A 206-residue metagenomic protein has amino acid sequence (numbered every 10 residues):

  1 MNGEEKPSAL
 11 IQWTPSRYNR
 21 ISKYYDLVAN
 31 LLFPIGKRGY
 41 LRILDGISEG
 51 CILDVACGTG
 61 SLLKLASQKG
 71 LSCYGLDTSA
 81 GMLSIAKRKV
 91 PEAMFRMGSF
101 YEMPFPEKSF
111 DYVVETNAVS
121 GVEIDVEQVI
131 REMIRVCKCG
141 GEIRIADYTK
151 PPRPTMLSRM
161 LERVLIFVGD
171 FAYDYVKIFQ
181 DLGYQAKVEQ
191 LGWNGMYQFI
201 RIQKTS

Functional and structural regions predicted by a protein language model:
N2-I47, S61, L157-E162: Conserved class I S-adenosyl-L-methionine
A9, R144-F199: C-terminal alpha-helical "lid/dimerization" subdomain adjacent to the S-adenosyl-L-methionine
E49-C51: Nucleotide donor/acceptor-binding cores
L53-V55, T59-E102: Class I SAM-dependent methyltransferase SAM/SAH-binding core
V114-E115: A conserved beta-strand element that flanks and buttresses the S-adenosyl-L-methionine
S120-V122: A short His-aromatic
E127-C139: A short glycine-rich, Lys/Arg-flanked "PGG" loop and its adjoining helix->strand segment in the class I
R201-S206: C-terminal lobe and adjacent flexible extensions of AdoMet/dcAdoMet transferase-like proteins
